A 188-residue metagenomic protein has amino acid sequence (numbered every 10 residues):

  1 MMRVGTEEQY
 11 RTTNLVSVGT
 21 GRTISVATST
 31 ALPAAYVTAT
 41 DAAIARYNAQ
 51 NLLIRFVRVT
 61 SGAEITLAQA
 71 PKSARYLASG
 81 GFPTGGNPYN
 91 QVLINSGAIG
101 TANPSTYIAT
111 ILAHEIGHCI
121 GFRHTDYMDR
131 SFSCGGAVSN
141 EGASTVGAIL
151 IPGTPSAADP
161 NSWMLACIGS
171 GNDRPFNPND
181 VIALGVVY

Functional and structural regions predicted by a protein language model:
M1-A35, S144-S156: Disordered inhibitory propeptide/activation segment of secreted metzincin zinc metalloprotease zymogens, centered on
S25-T30, V57-R75, C134-G136: Acidic helix-start/capping segments at beta-turn-to-alpha-helix junctions
V26, A31-R58: A short alpha-helix/helix-coil micro-patch that ends at or immediately precedes a cysteine
Y36, T66-Q91: Catalytic zinc-binding patch centered on the HExxH motif and its immediate surroundings that defines zinc-dependent
A45-L53, G117-T125, G169, G185-Y188: Sec-exported extracytoplasmic/periplasmic mature domains
A49-A63, H124-S131: Surface-exposed patches in mature extracellular/periplasmic domains of secreted proteins
I94-A113: Short pre-active-site segment immediately N-terminal to the catalytic Zn-binding motif
T106, A113-R174: The catalytic-center signature of Zn2+-dependent metalloproteases
